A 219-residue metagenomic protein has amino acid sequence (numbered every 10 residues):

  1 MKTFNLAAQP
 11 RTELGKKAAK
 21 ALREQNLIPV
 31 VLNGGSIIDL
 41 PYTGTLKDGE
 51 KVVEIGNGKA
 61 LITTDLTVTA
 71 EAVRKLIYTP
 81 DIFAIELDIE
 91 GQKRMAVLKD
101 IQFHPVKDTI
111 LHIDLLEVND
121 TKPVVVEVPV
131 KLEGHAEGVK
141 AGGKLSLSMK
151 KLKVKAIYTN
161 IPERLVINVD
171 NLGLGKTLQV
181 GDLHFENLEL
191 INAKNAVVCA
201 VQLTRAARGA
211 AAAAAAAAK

Functional and structural regions predicted by a protein language model:
M1-K219: Acidic, negatively charged sequence tracts
